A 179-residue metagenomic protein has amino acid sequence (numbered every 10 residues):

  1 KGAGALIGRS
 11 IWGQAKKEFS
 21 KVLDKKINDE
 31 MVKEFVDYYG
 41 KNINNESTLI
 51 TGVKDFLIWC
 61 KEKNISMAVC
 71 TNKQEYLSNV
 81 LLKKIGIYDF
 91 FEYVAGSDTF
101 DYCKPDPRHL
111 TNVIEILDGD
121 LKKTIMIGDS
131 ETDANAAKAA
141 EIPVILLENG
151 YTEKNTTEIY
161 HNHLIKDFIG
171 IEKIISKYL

Functional and structural regions predicted by a protein language model:
K1-K54, W59-K63, Y76: N-terminal helical cap/lid subdomain that shapes the substrate entry/recognition surface in HAD-like hydrolases
L6, C70-N72, I127: Structural motif
S47, V69, K123-I125: Residue-level marker of alpha-helix boundaries and capping positions
L49, C70, Y102: Residue-level marker of regulatory loop/turn positions in helix-turn-helix DNA-binding domains and in histidine
V53, M67-T71, G86-I87: Hydrophobic, well-structured mid-protein blocks that either form specific transmembrane helices
I58, Q74-E75, N79-L179: Asp-based, Mg2+/Mn2+-dependent phosphohydrolase catalytic module
K63-I65, I142: Short phosphate-binding/catalytic loops that engage adenosine nucleotides
